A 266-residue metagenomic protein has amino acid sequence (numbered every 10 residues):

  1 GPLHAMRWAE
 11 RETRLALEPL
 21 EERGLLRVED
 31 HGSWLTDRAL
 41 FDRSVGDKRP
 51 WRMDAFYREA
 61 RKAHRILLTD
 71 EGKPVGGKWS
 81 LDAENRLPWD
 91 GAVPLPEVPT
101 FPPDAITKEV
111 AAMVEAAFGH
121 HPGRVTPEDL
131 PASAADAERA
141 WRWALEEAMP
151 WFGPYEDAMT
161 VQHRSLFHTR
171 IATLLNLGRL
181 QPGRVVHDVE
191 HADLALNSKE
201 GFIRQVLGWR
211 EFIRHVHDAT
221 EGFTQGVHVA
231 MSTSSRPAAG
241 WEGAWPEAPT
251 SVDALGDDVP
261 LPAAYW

Functional and structural regions predicted by a protein language model:
P2-D129: Beta-rich, aromatic/charged-enriched effector core domains that present basic-aromatic interfaces for binding
N85-W266: Catalytic cores of enzymes that engage adenine nucleotides and/or redox cofactors via long glycine-rich, Lys/Arg/His
